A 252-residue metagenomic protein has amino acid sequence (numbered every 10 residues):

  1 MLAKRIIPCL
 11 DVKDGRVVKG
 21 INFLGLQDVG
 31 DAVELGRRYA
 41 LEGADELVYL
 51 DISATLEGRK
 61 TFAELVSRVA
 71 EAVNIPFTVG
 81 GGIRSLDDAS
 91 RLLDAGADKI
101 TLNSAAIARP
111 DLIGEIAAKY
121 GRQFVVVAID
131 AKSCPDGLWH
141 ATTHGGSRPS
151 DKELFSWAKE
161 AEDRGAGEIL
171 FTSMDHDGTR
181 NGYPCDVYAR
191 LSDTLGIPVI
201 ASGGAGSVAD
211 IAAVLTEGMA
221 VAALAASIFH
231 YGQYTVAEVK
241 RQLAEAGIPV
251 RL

Functional and structural regions predicted by a protein language model:
R5-L10, K19, L47-V48, F77-G81 (+5 more regions): Hydrophobic faces of well-ordered beta-strands that scaffold small-molecule active sites in alpha/beta enzyme cores
D11, Y39, L47, V79 (+6 more regions): Conserved, mostly hydrophobic/aromatic
V12-D14, V18-K19, D98-F171, D175-H176: Conserved anion-binding
E46-E64, S104, L170-N181: Glycine-rich, proline-tolerant flexible connector loops at the mouths of alpha/beta enzymes
S53, F62-Y120: Glycine/small-residue-rich loop that forms an oxyanion/phosphate-binding "nest" at active or ligand-binding sites
E57-T78, G114-D130, R180-A201, A205-G206 (+1 more regions): Alpha-helix-loop-beta-strand connector modules within alpha/beta enzyme cores
F77-T78, I83-G96, I100, D186-A222: Catalytic cores of alpha/beta
I113-Y120, L215-L252: C-terminal helical cap(s) of enzyme catalytic domains, especially alpha/beta-barrels
